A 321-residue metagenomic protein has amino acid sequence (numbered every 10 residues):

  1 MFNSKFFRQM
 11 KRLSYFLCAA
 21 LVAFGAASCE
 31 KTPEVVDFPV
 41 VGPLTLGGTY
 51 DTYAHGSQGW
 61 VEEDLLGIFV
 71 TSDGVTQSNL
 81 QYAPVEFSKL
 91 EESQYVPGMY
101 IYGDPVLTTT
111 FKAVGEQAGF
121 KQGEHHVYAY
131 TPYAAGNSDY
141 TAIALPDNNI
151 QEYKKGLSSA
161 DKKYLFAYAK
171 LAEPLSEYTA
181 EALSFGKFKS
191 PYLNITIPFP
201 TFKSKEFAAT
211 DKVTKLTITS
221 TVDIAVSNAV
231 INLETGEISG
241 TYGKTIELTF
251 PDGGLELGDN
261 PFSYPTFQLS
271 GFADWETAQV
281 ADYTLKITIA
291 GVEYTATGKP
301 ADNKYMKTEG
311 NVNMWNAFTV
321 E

Functional and structural regions predicted by a protein language model:
M1-K11: N-terminal secretory signal peptides that target proteins for export/translocation
R12-C18: Sec-dependent signal peptide recognition, specifically the positively charged N-region followed immediately by
G25-S28: C-terminal motif of bacterial Sec signal peptides marking the signal peptidase cleavage site
E30-P33: Bacterial signal peptide processing site
V36-K203, P251, P261-P265, A301 (+1 more regions): Short, low-hydrophobicity acidic/polar segments
T71-Q77, T221-D223, A290-V292: Change "in extracellular beta-sheet-rich domains … of secreted and cell-surface proteins" to "in beta-sheet-rich domains
Q122-Y133, A278-A290: Short, aromatic- and glycine-rich surface loops/edge beta-strands on solvent-exposed regions
S176-E181, Y192-Y264: Short helix-loop boundary/capping segments
